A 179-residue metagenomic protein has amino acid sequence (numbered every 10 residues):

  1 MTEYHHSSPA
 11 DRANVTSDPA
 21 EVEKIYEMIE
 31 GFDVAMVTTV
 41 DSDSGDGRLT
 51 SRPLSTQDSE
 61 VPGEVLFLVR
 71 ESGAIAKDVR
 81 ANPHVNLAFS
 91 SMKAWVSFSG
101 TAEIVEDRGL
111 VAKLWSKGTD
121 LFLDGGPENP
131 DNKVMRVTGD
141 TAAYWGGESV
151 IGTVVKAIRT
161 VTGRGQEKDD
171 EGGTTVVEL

Functional and structural regions predicted by a protein language model:
T2-M36: Active-site-proximal "nucleotidyltransferase
T2-T16, N132-L179: C-terminal edge-of-domain segments
Y26-D46, V85-F89: A short, Trp-centered hydrophobic/proline-enriched beta-strand micro-motif
V34, T50-S55: Short glycine-rich loop/turn motifs
L54-D58, V96: Short, charge-patterned binding micro-sites
V61-L66: Short active-site oxyanion
V69: Ligand/cofactor pocket segment of small-molecule handling proteins
A74-T141, E148: Short, structured beta-strand-loop surface elements
